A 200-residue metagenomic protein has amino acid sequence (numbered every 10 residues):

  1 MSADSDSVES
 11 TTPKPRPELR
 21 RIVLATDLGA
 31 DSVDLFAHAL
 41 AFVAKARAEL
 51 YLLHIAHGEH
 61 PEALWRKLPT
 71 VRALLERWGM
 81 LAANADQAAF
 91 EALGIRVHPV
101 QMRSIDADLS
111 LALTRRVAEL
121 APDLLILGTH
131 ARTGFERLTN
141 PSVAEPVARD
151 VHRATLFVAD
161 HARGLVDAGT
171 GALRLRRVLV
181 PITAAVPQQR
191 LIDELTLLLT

Functional and structural regions predicted by a protein language model:
M1-E18, H38-A41, K45, T114-D167: Gly/Ser-rich helix-loop-strand patches that form or flank binding pockets for ribonucleotide-derived cofactors
T11-T70, L173-T200: Small/aliphatic-rich secondary-structure junction motif
S32, D106-A107, R137, Q188: A conditional alpha-helix N-cap/helix-loop micro-motif detector
E59-H60, A107, G134, L165: Generic structural signal for helix capping and beta-alpha/helix-loop junctions
W65, A85-F90, G94: Catalytic cores of nucleotide-enabled group-transfer and carboxylate-activating enzymes in metabolic and assembly-line
T70-L81: A short acidic, glycine-rich active-site loop that binds or catalyzes chemistry on phosphate/adenosine moieties
L93-R103: Short beta-strand elements in bilobed, periplasmic/extracellular small-molecule ligand-binding domains
Q101-A112: Charged docking surfaces used in two-component/phosphorelay signaling
